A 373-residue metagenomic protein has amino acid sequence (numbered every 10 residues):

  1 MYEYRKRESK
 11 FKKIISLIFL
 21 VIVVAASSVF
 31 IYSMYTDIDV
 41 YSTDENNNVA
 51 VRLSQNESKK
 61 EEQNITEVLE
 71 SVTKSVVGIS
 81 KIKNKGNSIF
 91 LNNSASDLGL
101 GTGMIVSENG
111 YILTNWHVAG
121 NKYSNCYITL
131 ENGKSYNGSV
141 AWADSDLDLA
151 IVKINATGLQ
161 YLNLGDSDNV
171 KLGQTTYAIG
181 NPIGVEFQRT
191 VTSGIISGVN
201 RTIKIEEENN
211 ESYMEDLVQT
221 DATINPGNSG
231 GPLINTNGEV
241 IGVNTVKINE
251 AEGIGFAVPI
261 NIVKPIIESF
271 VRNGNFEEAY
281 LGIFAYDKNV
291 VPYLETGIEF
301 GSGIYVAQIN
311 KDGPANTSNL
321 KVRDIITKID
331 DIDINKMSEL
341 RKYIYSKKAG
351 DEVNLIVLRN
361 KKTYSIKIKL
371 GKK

Functional and structural regions predicted by a protein language model:
M1-F11: N-terminal Lys/Arg-rich, disordered targeting/topogenic segments
K13-F19, Y32-Y293, F300-S302, K311 (+4 more regions): Serine-dependent protease modules
F19-S27: Core hydrophobic alpha-helical transmembrane segments of single-pass membrane proteins
V68, R323-I326, L355: Flexible, small-residue-rich helix->loop connector segments that border functional cores
I112-L113, A315-M337: Conserved PDZ fold ligand-binding element
V118-N121, K328-I356: PDZ domains, with a preference for the canonical peptide-binding region formed by the helix
I366-K369: Edge beta-strands of extracellular beta-sandwich domains
